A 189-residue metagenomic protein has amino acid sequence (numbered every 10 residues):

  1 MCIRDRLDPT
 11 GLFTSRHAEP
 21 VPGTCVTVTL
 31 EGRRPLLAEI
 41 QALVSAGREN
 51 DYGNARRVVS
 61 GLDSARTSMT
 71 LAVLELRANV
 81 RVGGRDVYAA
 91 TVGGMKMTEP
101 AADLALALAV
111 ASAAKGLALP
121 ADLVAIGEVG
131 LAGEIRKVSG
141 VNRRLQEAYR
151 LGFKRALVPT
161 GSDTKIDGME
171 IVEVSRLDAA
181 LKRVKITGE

Functional and structural regions predicted by a protein language model:
R4-E189: Peripheral, non-AAA+ core regions of ATP-driven protein-machinery
